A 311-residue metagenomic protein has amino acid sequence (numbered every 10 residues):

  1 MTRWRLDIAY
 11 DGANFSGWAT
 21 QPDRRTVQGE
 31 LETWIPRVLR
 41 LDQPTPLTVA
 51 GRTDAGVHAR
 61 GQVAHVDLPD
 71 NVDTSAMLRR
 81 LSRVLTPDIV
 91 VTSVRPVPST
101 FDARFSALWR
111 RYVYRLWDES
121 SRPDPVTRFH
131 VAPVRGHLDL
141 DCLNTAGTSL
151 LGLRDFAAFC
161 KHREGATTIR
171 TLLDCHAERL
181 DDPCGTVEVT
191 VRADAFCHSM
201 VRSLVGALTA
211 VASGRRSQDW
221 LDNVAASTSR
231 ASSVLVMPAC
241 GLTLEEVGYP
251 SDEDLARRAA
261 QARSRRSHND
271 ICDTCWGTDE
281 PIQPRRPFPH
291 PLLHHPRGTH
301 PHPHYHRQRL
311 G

Functional and structural regions predicted by a protein language model:
M1-G277, F288: Structured-RNA-binding interfaces characteristic of tRNA pseudouridine synthases
G277-P284, H290-P291, H302-P303: Intrinsically disordered, low-complexity segments enriched in serine/threonine/proline/glycine and often basic
L293, R297-L310: Short, intrinsically disordered C-terminal tails of secreted or membrane-associated proteins
